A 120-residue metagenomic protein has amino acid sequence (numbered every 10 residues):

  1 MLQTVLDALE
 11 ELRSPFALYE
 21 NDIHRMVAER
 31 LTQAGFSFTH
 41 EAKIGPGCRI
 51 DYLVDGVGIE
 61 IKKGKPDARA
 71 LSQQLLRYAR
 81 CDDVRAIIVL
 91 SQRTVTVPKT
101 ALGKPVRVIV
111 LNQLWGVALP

Functional and structural regions predicted by a protein language model:
M1-K43: Acidic-basic catalytic patches of nuclease active cores, encompassing PD-(D/E)XK and other metal-cofactor nuclease
I23, V54, L71-Q74: Amphipathic alpha-helical interface surfaces
T32-F36, V54-V57, C81-R85, G103-P105: Short glycine/proline-enriched coil/turn segments at helix->beta-strand junctions
K43-D55: Catalytic centers of nucleases
K43-G45, Q92-P120: Domain-level recognition of nuclease-like catalytic cores that cleave nucleotide substrates
I44-G45, P66-A70: Short secondary-structure boundary/capping elements
Y52-K65, Y78: Conserved catalytic cores of phosphodiester-cleaving nucleases, focusing on short active-site segments
R69-A101: Short, charged, amphipathic alpha-helix that recurs within catalytic cores of restriction-modification and other
